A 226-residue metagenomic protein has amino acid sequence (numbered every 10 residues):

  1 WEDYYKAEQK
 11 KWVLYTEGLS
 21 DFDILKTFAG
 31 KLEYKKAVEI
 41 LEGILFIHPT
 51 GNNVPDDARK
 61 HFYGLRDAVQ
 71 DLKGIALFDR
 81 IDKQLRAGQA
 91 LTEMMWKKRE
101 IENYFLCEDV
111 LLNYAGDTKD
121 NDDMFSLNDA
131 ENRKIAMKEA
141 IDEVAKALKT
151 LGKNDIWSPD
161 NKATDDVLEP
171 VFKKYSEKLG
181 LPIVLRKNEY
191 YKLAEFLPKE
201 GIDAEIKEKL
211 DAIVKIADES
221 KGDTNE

Functional and structural regions predicted by a protein language model:
W1-Q84: RecA-like P-loop NTPase motor core
Q84-E226: C-terminal accessory helical subdomains adjacent to catalytic cores in phosphodiester- and nucleotide-handling enzymes
